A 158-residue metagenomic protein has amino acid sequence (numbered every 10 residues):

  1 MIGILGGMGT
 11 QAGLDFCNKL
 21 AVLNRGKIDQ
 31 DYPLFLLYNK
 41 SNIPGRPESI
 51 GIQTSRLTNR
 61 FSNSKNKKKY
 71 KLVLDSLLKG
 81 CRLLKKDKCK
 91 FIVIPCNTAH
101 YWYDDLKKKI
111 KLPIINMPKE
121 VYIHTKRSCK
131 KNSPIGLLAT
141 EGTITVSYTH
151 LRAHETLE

Functional and structural regions predicted by a protein language model:
M1-L72, I144-T145, L151-R152: N-terminal glycine-rich anion-binding loop in soluble enzyme alpha/beta folds
G3, G136-L138: Conserved beta-strand elements of the Class I
I28-Q30, K107-K126: Short, acidic/small-residue loops that bind anionic groups at enzyme active sites
L72-L106, N116-M117: N-terminal glycine-rich phosphate/adenylate-binding segment common to multiple enzyme folds
N97-A99, T140-T143: Short glycine-rich anion-binding loops that position phosphate/pyrophosphate groups of nucleotides and phosphorylated
K126-G136, V146: Bacterial carbohydrate/catabolite-sensing allosteric modules
H150-E158: Single conserved hydrophobic/aromatic residue that forms the stacking wall/gate of nucleotide- or nucleobase-binding
